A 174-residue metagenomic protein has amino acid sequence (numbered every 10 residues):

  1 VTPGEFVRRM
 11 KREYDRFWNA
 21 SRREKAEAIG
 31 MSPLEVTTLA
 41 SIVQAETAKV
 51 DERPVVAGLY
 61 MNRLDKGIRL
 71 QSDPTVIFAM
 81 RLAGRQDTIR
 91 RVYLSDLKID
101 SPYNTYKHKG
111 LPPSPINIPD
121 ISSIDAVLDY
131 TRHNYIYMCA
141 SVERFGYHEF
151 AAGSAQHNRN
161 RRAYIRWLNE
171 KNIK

Functional and structural regions predicted by a protein language model:
V1-K174: Bacterial extracytoplasmic/cell-wall-associated proteins, especially those involved in peptidoglycan
